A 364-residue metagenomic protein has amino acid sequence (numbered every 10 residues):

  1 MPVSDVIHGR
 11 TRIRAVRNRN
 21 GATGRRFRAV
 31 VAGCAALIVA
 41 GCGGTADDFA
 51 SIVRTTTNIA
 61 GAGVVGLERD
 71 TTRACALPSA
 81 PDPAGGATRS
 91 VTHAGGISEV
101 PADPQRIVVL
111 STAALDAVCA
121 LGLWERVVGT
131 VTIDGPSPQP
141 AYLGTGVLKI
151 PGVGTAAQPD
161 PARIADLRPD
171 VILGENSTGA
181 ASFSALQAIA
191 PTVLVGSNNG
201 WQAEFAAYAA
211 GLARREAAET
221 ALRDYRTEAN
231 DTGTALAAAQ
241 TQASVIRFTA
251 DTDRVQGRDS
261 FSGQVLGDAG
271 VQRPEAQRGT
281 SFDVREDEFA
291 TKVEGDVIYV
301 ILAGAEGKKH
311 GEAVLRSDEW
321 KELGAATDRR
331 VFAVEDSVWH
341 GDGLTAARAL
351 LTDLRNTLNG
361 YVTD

Functional and structural regions predicted by a protein language model:
P2-A113, A217-A243, E306-G311, T327 (+2 more regions): Bacterial Sec-exported substrate-binding components of ABC uptake systems
P83, R106, L110-R163: A short, structured surface patch at a secondary-structure boundary
G95, V153-P161, G279-E286: Short helix-initiation/N-cap motifs at beta->coil->alpha
I97, A181-A250, T345-D364: Extracytoplasmic substrate-binding proteins
D134-P140, A181, S197-A207, Q242-Q264 (+1 more regions): Extracytoplasmic ligand-binding site segments that recognize negatively charged/polar headgroups
P161-G174, P191, A290, E294-I298: Proline-aspartate-enriched helix->loop->beta-strand connector
V255-D283: Alpha-helical, coiled-coil/dimerization segments enriched in small aliphatic residues
D296-D364: Structured C-terminal subdomain patch of bacterial secreted/periplasmic proteins
